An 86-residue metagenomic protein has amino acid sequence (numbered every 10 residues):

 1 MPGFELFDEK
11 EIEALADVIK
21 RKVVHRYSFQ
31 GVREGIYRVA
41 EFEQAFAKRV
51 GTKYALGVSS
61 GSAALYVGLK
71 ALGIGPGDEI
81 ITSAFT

Functional and structural regions predicted by a protein language model:
M1-A71, G75: Conserved PLP-binding active-site segment in aminotransferase class I/II-type PLP enzymes
K70-T86: PLP-dependent aminotransferase-like
